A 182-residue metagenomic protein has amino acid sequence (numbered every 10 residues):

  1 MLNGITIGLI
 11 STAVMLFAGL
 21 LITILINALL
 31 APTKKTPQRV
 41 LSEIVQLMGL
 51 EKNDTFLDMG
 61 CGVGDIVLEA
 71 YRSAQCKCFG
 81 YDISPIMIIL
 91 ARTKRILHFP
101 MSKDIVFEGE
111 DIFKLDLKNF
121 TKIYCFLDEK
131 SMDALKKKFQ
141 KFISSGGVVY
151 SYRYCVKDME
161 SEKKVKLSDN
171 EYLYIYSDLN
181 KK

Functional and structural regions predicted by a protein language model:
M1-E51: S-adenosyl-L-methionine
N53-G62: Conserved class I S-adenosyl-L-methionine
D65-A74: Conserved SAM-binding loop of SAM-dependent methyltransferases across substrates and taxa, primarily the Class I
K77-D82: Conserved SAM-binding motif I beta-strand of class I
A91-R92: Conserved SAM-binding loop
F99-I112: Conserved SAM-binding strand-loop segment of SAM-dependent methyltransferases
F120-D133: A short SAM/SAH-binding and catalytic strip from SAM-dependent methyltransferases
S131-K182: C-terminal substrate-binding/active-site "lid" region of AdoMet-derived donor-dependent transferases
